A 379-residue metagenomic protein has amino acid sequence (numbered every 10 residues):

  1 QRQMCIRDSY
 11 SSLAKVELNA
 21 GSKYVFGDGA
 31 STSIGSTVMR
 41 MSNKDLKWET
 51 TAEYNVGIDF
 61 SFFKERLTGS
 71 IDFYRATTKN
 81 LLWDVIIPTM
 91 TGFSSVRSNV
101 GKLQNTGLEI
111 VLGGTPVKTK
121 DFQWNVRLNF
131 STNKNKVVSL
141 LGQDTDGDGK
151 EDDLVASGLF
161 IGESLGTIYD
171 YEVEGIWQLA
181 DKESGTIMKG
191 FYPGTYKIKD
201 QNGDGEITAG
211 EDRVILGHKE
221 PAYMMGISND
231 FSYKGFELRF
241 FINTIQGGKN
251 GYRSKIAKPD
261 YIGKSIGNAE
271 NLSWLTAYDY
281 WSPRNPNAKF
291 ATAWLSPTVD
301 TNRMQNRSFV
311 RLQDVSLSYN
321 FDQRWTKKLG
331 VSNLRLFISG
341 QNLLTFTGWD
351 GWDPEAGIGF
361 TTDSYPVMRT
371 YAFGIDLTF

Functional and structural regions predicted by a protein language model:
Q3, R7-D170, K234, V299-F379: Extracellular/periplasmic, surface-exposed regions of secreted and cell-surface proteins
S11-M41, V155-L216, G267-R303: Flexible glycine-rich, low-complexity coil/linker segments exposed to the extracellular/periplasmic environment
Y74-K79, P88-M90, T244-G248, K255-P259: Active/binding-pocket-proximal capping segment
T78-K79, G217-K219, G247-K249, P354-A356: A short local loop/turn or secondary-structure capping micro-motif enriched for an aromatic residue
T167, G175, S228-D230, F241 (+1 more regions): Exposed, low-structure sequence patches enriched in small/polar residues
Y169, A180, R239-F241, G248-N250 (+1 more regions): Short helix/loop capping segments that flank catalytic or ligand/cofactor-binding pockets
H218-R253: Glycine-rich, aromatic-lined ligand/substrate-binding cores of catalytic and carbohydrate-binding domains
I245-R335, G340: Extracytoplasmic gating/loop element in the C-terminal half of outer-membrane beta-barrel translocons and assembly
